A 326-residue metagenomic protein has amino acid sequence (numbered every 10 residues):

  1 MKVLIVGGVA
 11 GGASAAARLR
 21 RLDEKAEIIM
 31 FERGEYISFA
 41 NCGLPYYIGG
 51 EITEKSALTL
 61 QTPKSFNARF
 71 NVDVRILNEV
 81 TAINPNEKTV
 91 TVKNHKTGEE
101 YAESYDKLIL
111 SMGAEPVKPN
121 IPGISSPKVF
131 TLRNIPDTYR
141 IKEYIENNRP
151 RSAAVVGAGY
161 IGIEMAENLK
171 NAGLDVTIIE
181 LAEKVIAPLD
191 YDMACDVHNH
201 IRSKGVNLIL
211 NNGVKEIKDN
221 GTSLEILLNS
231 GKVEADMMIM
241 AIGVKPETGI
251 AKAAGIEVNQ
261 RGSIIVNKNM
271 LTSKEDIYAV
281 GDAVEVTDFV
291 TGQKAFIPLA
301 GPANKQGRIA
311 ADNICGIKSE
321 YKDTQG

Functional and structural regions predicted by a protein language model:
M1-R75, A166-L189: Beta1-alpha1 glycine-rich phosphate/pyrophosphate-binding loop at the start of Rossmann-like nucleotide-binding domains
I5, V9-A13, E35, A114-P116 (+4 more regions): Residue-level detector of alpha-helix initiation sites
V6, E103-G113, V156, V233-G243 (+1 more regions): Short hydrophobic core segments
K25-E27, R69, R75-K96, E103 (+2 more regions): A Rossmann-like FAD-binding core segment of flavoenzymes
S56-T59, N148-R149, E257-R261, I317-G326: A short alpha-helix-loop-beta-strand transition element characteristic of N-terminal alpha/beta dinucleotide-binding
L110-A172, V266: Glycine-rich dinucleotide-binding loop and its adjacent helix/turn
S125-R149, G221-E225, K232-N313: FAD-site-proximal beta/loop scaffold in flavoenzymes
